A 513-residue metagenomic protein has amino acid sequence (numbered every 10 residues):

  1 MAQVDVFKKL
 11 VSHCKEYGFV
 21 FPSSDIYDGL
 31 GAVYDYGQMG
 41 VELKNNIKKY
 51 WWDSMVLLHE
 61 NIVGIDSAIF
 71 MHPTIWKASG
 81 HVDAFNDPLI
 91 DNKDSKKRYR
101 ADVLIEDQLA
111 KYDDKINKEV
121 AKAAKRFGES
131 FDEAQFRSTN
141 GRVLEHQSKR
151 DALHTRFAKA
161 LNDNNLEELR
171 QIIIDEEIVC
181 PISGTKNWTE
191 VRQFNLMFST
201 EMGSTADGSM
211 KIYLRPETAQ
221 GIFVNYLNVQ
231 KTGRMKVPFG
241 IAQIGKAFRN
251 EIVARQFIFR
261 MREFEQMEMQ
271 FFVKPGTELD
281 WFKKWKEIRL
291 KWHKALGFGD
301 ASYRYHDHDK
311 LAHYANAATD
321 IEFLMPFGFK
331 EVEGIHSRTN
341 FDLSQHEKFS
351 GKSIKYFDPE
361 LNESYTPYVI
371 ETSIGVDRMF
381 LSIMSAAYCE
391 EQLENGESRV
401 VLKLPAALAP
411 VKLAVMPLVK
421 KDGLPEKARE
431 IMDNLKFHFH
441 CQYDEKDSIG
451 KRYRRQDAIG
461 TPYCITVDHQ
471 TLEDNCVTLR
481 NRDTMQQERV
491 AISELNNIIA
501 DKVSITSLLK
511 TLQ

Functional and structural regions predicted by a protein language model:
M1-Q513: NTP/phosphate- and nucleic-acid-binding module
